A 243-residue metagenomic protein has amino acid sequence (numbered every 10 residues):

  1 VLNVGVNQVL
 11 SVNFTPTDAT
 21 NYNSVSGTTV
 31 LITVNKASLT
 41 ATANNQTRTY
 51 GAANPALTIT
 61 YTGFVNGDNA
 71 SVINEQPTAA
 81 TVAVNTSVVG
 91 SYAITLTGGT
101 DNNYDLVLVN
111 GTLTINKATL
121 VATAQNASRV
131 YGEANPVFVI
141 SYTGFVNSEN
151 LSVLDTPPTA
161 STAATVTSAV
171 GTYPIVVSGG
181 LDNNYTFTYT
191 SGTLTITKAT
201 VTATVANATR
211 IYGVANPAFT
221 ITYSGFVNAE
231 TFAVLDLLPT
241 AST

Functional and structural regions predicted by a protein language model:
V1-T243: Solvent-exposed beta-strand/loop surfaces, strongest in extracytoplasmic domains of secreted and cell-surface proteins
